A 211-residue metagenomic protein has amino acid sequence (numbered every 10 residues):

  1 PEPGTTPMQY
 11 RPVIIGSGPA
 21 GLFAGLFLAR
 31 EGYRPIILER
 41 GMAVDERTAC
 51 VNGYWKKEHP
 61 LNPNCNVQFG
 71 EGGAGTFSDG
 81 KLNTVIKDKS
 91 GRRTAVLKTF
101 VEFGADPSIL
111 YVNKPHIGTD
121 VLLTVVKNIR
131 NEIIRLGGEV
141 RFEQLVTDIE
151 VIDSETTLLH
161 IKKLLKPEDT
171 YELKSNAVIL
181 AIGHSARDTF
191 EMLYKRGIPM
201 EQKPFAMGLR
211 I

Functional and structural regions predicted by a protein language model:
P1-I211: Residues forming the flavin
